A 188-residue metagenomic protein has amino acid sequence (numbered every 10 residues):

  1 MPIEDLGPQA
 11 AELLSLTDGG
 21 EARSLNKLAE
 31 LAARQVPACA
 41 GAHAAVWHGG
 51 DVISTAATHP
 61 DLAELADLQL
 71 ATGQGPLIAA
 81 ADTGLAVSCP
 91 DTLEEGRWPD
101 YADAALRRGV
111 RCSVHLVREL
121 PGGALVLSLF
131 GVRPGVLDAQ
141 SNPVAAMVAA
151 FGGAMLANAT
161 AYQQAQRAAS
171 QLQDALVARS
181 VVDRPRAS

Functional and structural regions predicted by a protein language model:
M1-A57, E64-L68, Q74: Helix-loop-beta substructure at the N-terminus of cytosolic sensory domains that couple signal/ligand detection
A32, A80, A105, L129 (+1 more regions): Interdomain signal-transducing alpha-helices
T55, L62-P99, D103-R111: Regulatory sensory and allosteric helical modules in signal-transduction proteins and certain transcription factors
R111-E119: A short, aliphatic-rich beta-strand micro-motif
L120-A124: Glycine-rich acetyl-CoA-binding "A-motif" of GNAT/NAT acetyltransferases
L125-V136, A150: Short beta-strand-to-loop transition segments that serve as allosteric relay/switch motifs in sensory/regulatory domains
A161-S188: Signal-transducing coiled-coil/dimerization helices and immediately adjacent hinge/linker segments that couple sensory
